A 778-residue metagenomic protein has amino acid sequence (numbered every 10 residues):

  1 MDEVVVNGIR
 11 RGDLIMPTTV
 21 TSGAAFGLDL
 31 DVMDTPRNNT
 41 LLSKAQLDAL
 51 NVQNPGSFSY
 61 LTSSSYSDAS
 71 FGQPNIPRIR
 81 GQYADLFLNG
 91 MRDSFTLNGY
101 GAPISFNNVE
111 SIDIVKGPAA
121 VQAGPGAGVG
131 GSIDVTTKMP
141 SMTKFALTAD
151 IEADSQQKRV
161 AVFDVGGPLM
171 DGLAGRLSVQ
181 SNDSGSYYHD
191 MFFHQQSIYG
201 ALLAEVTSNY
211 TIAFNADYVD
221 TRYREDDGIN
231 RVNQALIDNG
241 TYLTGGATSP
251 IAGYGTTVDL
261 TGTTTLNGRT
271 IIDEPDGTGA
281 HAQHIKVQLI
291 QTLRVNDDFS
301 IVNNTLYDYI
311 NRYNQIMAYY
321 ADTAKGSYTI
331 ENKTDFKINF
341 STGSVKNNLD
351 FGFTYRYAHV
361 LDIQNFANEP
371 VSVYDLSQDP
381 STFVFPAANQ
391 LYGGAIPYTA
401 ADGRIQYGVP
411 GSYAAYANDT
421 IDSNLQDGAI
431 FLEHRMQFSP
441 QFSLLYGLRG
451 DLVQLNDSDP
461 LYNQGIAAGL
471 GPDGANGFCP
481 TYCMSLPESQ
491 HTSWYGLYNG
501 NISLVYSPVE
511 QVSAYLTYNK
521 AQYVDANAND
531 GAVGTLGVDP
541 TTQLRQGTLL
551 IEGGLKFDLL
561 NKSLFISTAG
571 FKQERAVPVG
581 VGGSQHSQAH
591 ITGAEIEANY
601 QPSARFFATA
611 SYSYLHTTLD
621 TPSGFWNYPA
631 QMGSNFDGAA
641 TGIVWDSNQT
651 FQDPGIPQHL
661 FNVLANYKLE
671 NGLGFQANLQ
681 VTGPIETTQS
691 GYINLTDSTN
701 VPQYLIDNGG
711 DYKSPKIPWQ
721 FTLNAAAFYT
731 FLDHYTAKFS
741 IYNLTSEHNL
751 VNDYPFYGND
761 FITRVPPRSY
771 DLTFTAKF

Functional and structural regions predicted by a protein language model:
M1-A45: Short, acidic, small-residue-rich periplasmic hinge/interaction motif at the N-terminus of Gram-negative outer-membrane
S67, I76, R92-K116, T136: Short acidic/polar hinge/loop motifs at secondary-structure boundaries that mediate gating or recognition
N107-E110, Q122-G200, V206-Y210, I285 (+1 more regions): Outer-membrane beta-barrel translocator/receptor signature
N182, S186, L203-E205, N209-Q288 (+5 more regions): Acidic/polar loop-and-plug regions of large Gram-negative outer-membrane beta-barrel proteins
E205, K346-A358, I421-R575, I591 (+5 more regions): Structural signature of Gram-negative outer-membrane beta-barrels, strongest in the C-terminal barrel of TonB-dependent
V287-Y309, K325-Y462, S507: Face-selective signature of the C-terminal outer-membrane beta-barrel domain
K337, N348-L349, L549-G553, F607 (+1 more regions): Conserved C-terminal beta-signal and adjacent last beta-strands/turns of outer-membrane beta-barrel proteins
S563-A576, Q585-L695, D733, T745-S746 (+1 more regions): Gram-negative outer-membrane beta-barrel transporters
